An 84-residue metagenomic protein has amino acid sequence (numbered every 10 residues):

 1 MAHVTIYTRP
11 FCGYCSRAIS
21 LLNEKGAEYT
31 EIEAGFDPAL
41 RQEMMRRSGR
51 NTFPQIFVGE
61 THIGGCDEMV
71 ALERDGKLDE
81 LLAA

Functional and structural regions predicted by a protein language model:
M1-E28: Local sequence-structure signature of Cys/Sec-based thiol-disulfide redox active-site neighborhoods
M1-I6, V58, D79-A83: Long, low-complexity, intrinsically disordered polar/charged segments
G13, A39, G64: Short alpha-helical
A34-N51: Thioredoxin-like thiol-disulfide oxidoreductase module
S48-V58, D67: Structural micro-motif
T61-A83: Non-catalytic, surface beta->alpha helical segment in thiol-disulfide oxidoreductase systems
